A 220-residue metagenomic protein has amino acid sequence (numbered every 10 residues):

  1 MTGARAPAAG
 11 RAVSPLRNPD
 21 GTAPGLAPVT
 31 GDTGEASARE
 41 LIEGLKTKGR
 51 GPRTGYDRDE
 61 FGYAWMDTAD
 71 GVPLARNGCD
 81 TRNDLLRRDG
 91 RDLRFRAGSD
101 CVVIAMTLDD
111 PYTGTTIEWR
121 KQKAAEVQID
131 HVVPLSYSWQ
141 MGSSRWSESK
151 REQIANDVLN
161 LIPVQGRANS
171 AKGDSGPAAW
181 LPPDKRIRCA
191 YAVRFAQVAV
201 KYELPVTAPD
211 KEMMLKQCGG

Functional and structural regions predicted by a protein language model:
M1-L45, G220: N-terminal low-complexity, Pro/Thr-rich disordered segments that flank secretion/membrane-targeting signals
L16-R17, I104, F195: Low-complexity, charged, repeat-rich alpha-helical/coil interaction segments
N18, C79-D80, N156: Intrinsically disordered, low-complexity proline-rich regions
A23-P28, G62-P73, G176-P182, K201: Charged, low-complexity surface segments at secondary-structure and domain boundaries
P28-E35, A75-C79, K185, L204: Generic detection of long, well-ordered alpha-helical segments
L41-K48, D59, L85-R88, P111 (+4 more regions): Residues that form generic nucleotide/phosphate-binding pockets
T47-Q128, V132-V133: Secreted/periplasmic proteins that engage bacterial cell-wall peptidoglycan
P111-G220: Domain-level detector of nuclease and nuclease-like folds in predominantly extracellular/periplasmic contexts
